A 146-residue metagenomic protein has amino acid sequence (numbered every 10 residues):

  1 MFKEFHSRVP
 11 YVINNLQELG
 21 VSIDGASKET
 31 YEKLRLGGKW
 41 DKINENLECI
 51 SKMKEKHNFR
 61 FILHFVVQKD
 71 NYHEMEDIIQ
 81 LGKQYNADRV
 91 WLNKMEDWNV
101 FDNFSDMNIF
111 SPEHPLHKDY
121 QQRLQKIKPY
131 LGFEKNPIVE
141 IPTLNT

Functional and structural regions predicted by a protein language model:
M1-F2: Short beta-strand->alpha-helix junction loop in the catalytic core of nucleotide-activated group-transfer enzymes
F5: Acidic helix N-cap motif at the loop->helix transition within catalytic regions of sugar-transfer enzymes
R8-T146: Radical SAM enzyme [4Fe-4S]-AdoMet core and its adjacent flexible, acidic and glycine-rich loops/tails across
